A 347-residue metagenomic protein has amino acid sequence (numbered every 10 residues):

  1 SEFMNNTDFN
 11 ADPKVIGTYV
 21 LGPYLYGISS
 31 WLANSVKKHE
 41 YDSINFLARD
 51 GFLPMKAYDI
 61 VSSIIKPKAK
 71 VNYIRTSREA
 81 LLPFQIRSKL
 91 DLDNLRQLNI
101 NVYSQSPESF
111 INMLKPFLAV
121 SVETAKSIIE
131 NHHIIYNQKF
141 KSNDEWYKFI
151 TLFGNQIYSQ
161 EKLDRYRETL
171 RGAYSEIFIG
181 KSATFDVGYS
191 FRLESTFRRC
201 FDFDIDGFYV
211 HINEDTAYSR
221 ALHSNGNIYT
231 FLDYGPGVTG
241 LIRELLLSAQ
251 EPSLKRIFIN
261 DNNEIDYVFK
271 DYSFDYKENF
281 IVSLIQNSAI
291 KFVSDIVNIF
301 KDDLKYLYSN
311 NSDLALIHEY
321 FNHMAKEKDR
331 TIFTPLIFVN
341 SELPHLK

Functional and structural regions predicted by a protein language model:
S1-K347: Long, low-complexity, Lys/Arg-enriched
